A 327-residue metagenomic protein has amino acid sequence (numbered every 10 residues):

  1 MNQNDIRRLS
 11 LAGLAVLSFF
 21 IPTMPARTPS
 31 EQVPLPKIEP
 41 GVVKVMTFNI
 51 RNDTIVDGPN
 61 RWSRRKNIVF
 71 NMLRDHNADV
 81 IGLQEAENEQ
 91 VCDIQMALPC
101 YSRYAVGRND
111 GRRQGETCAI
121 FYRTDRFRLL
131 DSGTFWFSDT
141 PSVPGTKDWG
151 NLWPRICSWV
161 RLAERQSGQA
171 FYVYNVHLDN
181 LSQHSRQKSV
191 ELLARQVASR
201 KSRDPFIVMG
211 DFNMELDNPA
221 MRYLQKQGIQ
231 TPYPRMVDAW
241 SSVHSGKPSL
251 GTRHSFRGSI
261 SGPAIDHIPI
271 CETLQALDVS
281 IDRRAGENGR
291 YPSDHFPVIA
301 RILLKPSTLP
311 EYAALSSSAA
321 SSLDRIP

Functional and structural regions predicted by a protein language model:
N2-A97, D110-E116, E191, K305-P327: N-terminal, active-site-proximal structural segment of metallo-dependent hydrolase catalytic domains
R27-L35, R126, R161, H184 (+2 more regions): Metal-dependent phosphoester-hydrolase catalytic domains
V33-P36, V80-Y174, D278-S280: Structured beta-strand-rich core segments of catalytic domains in phosphoester-bond hydrolases
G41-M46, P99, G115-T117, P154-S158 (+6 more regions): Residues that flank catalytic or metal-binding motifs in active/ligand-binding sites
V43-I50, V69-I94, F121, V160 (+6 more regions): Active-site beta-strand/loop signature of hydrolases that rely on acidic residues for catalysis
T47-N67, F137-W153, D179: Acidic/histidine-rich helix-loop elements that form or flank divalent-metal/phosphate-binding sites at the catalytic
I50-D53, A86-Q90, R108-R112, R126-F127 (+5 more regions): Solvent-exposed loop/turn segments at secondary-structure junctions within structured extracellular/periplasmic domains
N60, N67, H184-A198, G258: Alpha-helical scaffold elements lining the catalytic groove of polysaccharide deacetylases
